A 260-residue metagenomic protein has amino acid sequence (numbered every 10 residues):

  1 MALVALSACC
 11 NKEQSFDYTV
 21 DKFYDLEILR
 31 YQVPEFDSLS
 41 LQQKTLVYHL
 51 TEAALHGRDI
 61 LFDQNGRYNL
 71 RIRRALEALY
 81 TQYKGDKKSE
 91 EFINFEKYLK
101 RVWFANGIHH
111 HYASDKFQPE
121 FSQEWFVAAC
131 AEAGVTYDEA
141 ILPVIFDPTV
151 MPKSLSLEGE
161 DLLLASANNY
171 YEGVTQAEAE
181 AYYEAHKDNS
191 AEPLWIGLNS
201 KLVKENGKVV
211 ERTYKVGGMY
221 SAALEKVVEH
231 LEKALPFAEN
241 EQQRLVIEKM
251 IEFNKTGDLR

Functional and structural regions predicted by a protein language model:
A5-C9: C-terminal motif of bacterial Sec signal peptides marking the signal peptidase cleavage site
N11-E13: Low-complexity, Pro/Thr/Ser/Glu-rich flexible segments characteristic of extracytoplasmic/periplasmic regions
S15-L198, L202-V209, T213, G218-E239: N-terminal helix-rich structural modules
V227, Q243-I251: Segments forming glycine/polar-rich beta-alpha architectures that bind adenosine-containing cofactors
N254-D258: A cross-kingdom marker for long, charged
